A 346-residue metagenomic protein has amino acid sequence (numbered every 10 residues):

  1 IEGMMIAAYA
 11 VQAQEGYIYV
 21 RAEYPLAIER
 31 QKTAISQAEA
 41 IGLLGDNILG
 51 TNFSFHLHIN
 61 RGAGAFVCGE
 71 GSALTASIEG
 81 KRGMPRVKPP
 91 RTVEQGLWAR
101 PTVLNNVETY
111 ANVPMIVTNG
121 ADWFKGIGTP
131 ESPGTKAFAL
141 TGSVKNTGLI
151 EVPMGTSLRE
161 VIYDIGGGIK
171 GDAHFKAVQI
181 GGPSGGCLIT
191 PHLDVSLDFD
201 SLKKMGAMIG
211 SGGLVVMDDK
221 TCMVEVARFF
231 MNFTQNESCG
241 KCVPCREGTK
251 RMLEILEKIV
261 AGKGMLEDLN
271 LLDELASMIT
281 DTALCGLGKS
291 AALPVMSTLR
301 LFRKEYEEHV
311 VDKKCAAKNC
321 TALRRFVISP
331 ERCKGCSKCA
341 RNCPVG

Functional and structural regions predicted by a protein language model:
I1-A27, A38, A111-N112, V117: Internal alpha/beta scaffold segment
I1-I6, F175-Q179, M217-K220, F229: Function-dense linear segments that define catalytic or interfacial modules in macromolecule-processing proteins
G3-A7, M154-G171: Short amphipathic, charge-patterned alpha-helical segments
E15-G16, V20, Y24, E29-T51 (+1 more regions): Ferredoxin-type iron-sulfur electron-transfer modules in oxidoreductases and energy-metabolism complexes
I28-M154, G166: Hydrophobic alpha-helical positions that pack around
G167-G182: Short loop-to-beta-strand transition segments
P244-E247, K338-G346: Iron-sulfur cluster-binding cysteine motifs and their immediate structural context in ferredoxin-like electron-transfer
